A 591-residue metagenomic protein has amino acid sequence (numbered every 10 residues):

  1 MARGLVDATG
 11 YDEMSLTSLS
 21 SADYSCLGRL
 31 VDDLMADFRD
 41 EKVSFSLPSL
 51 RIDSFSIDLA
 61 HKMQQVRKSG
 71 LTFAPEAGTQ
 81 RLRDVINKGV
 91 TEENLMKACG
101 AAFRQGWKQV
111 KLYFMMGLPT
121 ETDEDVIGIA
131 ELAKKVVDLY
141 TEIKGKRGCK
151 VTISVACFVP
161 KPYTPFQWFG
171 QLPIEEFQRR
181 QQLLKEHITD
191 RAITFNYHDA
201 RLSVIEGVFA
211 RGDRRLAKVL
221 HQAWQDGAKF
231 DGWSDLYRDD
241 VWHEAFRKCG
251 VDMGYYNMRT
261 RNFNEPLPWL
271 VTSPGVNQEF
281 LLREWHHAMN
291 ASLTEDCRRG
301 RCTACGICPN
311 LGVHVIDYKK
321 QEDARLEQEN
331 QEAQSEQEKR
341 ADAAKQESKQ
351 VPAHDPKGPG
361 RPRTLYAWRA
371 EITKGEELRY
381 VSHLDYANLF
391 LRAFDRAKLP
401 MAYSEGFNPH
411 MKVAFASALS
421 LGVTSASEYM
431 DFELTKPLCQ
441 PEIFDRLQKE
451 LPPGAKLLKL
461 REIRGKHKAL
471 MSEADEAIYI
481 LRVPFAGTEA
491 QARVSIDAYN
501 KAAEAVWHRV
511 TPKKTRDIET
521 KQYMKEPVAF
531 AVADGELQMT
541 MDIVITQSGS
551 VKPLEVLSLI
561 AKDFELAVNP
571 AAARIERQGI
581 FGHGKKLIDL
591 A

Functional and structural regions predicted by a protein language model:
A2-T152, A156: Conserved SAM/AdoMet-binding glycine-rich loop
S25, F55-L59, R81-I86, M116-E124 (+5 more regions): Flexible glycine/acidic-rich beta-alpha junction loops that bind and position SAM and/or redox cofactors in anaerobic
M96-A98, V351-K357, L365, T373 (+1 more regions): Extended, well-folded interaction surfaces typified by the phenylalanyl-tRNA synthetase beta subunit core
P160-P162, M401-L434: Short, charge-patterned binding micro-sites
D190-K357: Radical SAM enzyme core and accessory elements
G360-L365, Y386-N388, D497, K501-A591: Core RNA-modification/binding signature centered on pseudouridine synthases
E428-I480: Ordered, amphipathic secondary-structure segments that act as subunit-interaction surfaces in large macromolecular
Q440-L451, A492-A502, V556-L557: Short amphipathic alpha-helices in soluble, non-transmembrane regions that often serve as interface/regulatory elements
